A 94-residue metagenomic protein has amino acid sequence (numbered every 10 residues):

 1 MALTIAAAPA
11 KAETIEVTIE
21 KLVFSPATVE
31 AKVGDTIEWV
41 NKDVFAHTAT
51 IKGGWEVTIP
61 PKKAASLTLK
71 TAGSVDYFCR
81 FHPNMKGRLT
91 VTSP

Functional and structural regions predicted by a protein language model:
A2-P94: Extracytoplasmic copper-binding redox domains, predominantly the cupredoxin/blue-copper superfamily
